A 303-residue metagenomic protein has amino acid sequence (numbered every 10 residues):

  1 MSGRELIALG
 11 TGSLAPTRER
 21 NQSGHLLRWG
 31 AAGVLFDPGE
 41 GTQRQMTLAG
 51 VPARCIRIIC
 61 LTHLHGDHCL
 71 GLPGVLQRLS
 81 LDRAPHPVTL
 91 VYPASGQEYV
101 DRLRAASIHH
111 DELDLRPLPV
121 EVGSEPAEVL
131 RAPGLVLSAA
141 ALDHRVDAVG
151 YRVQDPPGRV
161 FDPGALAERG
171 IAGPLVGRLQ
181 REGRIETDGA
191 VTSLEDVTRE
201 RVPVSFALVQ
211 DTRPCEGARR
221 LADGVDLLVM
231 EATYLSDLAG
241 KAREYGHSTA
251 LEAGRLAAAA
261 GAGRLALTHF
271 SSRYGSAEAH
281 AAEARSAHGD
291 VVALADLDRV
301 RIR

Functional and structural regions predicted by a protein language model:
M1-A49, P85, Y151-V153, T198-V209 (+1 more regions): Conserved beta-strand hairpin/beta-sheet module of binuclear metal-dependent hydrolase folds, prominently
L9, G123-R131: Local beta-strand/beta-hairpin segments that build beta-sheet-rich folds
G30, C55-I56, D82-P87, A259-A266: Short, surface-exposed connector motifs at secondary-structure boundaries
F36-G39, I56-L64, P93, A207-T212 (+3 more regions): Active-site neighborhood of phospho(di)ester-bond hydrolases with catalytic His/Asp-centered motifs
E40-V91, P119-E121: Active-site metal-binding motif and surrounding structural segment of the metallo-beta-lactamase
A106-V120: A glycine-rich helix N-cap at a beta->alpha junction
V120, S124, C215-R303: Binuclear metal-ion centers of metallo-dependent hydrolases, dominated by the metallo-beta-lactamase
L130-L208, T212-L221, L227-V229: Active-site-proximal loop/helix segment associated with metal-binding centers of metalloenzymes
